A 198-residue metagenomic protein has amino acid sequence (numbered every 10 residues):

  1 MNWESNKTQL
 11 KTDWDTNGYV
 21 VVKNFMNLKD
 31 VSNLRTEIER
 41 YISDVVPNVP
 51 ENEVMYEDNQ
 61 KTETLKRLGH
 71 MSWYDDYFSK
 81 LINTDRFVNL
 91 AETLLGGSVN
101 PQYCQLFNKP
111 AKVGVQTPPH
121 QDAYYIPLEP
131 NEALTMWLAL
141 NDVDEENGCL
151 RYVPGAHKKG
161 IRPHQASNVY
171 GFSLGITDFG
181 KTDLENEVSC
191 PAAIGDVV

Functional and structural regions predicted by a protein language model:
M1-N17, K23-P119, Y125-L128, Q165: Non-heme Fe(II)-dependent double-stranded beta-helix
G18-Y19, G195: Catalytic palm active-site di-aspartate
V21, P118, T135, A139 (+1 more regions): Conserved beta-strand segments that form the floor/walls of ligand-binding pockets within enzyme and binding domains
N27-I42, L140-A156: Internal hydrophobic scaffold segments of catalytic domains
F87, A111-V113, N131, D142-E145 (+2 more regions): Short, charged/polar surface micro-motifs in flexible loops or helix N-caps
C104, L134, G148: Change "...and in nucleic-acid phosphodiester-cleaving endonucleases..." to "...and in nucleic-acid processing enzymes
H120, P127-E145, P191-A193: Short, conserved beta-strand element in jelly-roll/cupin
V143-V198: Double-stranded beta-helix
